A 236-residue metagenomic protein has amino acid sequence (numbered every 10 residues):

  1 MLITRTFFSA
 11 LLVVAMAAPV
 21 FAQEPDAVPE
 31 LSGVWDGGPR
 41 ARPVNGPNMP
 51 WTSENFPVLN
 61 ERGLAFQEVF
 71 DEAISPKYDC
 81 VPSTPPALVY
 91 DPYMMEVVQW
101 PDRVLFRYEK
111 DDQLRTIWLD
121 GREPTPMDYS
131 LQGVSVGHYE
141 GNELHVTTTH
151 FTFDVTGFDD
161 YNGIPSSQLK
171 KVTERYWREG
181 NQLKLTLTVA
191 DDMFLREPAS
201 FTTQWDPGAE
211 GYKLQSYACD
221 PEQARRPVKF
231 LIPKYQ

Functional and structural regions predicted by a protein language model:
M1-A10: Bacterial N-terminal signal peptides that target proteins for export
A17-P19: N-terminal signal peptide c-region/cleavage motif recognized by signal peptidases
F21-Q236: Hydrophobic small-molecule pocket/channel-lining residues, especially in calycin-type beta-barrels
